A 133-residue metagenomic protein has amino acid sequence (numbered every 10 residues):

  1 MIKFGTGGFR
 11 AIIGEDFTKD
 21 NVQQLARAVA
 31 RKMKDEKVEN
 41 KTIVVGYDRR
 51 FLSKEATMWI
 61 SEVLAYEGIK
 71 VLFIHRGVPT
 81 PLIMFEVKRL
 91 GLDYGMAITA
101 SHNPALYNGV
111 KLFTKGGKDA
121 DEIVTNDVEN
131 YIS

Functional and structural regions predicted by a protein language model:
I2-S133: Gly/Ser-rich phosphate-binding catalytic loop and adjacent alpha/beta segment that cradle a phosphoryl group at enzyme
